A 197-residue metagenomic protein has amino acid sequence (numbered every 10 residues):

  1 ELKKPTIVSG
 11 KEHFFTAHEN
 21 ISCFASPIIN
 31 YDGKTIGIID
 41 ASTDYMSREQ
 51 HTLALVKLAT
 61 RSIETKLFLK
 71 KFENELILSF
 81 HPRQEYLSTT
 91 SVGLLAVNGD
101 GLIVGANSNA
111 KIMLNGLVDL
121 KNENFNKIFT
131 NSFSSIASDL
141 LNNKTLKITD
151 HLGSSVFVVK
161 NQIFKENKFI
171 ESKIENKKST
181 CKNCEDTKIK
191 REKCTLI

Functional and structural regions predicted by a protein language model:
E1-K11: Regulatory sensory and allosteric helical modules in signal-transduction proteins and certain transcription factors
S9-Y45: Extended hydrophobic
K11-E12, N20-A25, K127-C184: PAS-family sensory/regulatory modules and their coupling/dimerization elements
I38, S42-S88, K111, L117-V118: Juxtadomain coupling helices with adjacent low-complexity linkers
K57, T89-H151: PAS-family sensory domains
K178-I197: AAA+ ATPase active-site-proximal loops
